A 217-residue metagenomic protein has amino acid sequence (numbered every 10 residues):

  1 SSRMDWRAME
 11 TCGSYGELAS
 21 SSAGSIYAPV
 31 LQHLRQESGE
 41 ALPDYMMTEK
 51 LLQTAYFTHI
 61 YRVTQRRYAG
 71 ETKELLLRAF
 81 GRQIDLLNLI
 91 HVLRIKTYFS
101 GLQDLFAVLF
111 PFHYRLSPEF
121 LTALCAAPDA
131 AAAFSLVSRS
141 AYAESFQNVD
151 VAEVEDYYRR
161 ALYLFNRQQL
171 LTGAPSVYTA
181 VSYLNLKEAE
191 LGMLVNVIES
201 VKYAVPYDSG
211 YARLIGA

Functional and structural regions predicted by a protein language model:
S1-A217: Extended alpha-helical surfaces
